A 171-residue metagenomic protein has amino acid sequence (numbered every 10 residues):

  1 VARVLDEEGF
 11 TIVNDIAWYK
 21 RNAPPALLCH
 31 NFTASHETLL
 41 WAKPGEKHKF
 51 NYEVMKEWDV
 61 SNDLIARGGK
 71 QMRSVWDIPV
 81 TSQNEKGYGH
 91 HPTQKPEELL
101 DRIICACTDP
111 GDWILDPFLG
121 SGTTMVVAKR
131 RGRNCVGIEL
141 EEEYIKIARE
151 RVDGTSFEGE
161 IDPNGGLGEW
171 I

Functional and structural regions predicted by a protein language model:
V1-I147: Core catalytic lobe of class I
R149-I171: S-adenosyl-L-methionine
